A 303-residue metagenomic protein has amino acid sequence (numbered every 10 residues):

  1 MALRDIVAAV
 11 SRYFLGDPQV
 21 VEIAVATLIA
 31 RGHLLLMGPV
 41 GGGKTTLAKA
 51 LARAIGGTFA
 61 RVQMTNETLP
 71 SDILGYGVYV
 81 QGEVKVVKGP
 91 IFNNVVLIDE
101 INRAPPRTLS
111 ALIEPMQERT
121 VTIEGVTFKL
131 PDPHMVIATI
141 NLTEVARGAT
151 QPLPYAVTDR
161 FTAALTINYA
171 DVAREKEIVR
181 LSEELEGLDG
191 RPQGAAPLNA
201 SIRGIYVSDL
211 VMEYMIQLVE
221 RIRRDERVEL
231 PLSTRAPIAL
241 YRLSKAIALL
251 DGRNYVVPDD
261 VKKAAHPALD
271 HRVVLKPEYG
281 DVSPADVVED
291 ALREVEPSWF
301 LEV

Functional and structural regions predicted by a protein language model:
A2-P39: Pre-Walker A (pre-P-loop) alpha-helix and adjacent loop at the N terminus of AAA/AAA+ ATPase modules, a conserved
G16, A24, L36, T45 (+8 more regions): Conserved RecA-like P-loop NTPase ATPase core
E22-A26, G77-L97: Conserved alpha-helical scaffold flanking the Walker A/P-loop in AAA+ ATPase domains
V25-N66: Walker A/P-loop
R31-G32, I55-F59, N93, Q117-R119 (+3 more regions): Short glycine-/polar-rich loops that comprise or flank the Walker A/P-loop and associated switch/sensor motifs
A52, R224-V303: C-terminal engagement/docking regions of AAA+ P-loop ATPases
V80-G82, E100-T108, M116-P192, P197-R203 (+1 more regions): Canonical AAA+ ATPase core
L188-Y241: Conserved AAA+ ATPase small/helical "lid" subdomain
